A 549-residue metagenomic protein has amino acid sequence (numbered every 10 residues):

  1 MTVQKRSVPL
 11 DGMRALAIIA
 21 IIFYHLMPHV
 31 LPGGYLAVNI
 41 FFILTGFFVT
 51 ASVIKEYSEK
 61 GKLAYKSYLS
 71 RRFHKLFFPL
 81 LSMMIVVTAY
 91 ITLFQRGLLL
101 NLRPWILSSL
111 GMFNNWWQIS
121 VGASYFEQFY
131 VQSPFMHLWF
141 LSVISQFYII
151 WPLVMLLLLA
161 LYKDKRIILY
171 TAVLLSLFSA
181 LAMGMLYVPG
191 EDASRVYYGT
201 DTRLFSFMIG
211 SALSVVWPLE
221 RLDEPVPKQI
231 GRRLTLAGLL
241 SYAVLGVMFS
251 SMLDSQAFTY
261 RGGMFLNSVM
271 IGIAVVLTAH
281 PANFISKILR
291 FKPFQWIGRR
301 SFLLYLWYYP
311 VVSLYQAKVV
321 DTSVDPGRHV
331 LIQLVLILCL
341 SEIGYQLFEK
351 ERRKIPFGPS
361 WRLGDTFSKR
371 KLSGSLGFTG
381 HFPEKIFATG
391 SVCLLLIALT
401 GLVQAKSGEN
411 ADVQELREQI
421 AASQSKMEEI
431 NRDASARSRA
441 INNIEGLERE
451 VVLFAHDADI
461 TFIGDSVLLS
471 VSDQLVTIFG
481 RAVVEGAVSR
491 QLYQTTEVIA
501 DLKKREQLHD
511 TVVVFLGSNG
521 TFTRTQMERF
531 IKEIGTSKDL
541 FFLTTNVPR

Functional and structural regions predicted by a protein language model:
R6-L10, L16-I386, L396-T400: Hydrophobic membrane-embedded alpha-helices and membrane-water interface caps/short interhelical or interfacial loops
D11, A17, I460-G464: Short, hydrophobic/glycine-enriched beta-strand segments
I40, I478-R481, R529-K532: Glycine-rich, phosphate-binding/catalytic loops in enzymes
F42, S67, G111, T461-F462 (+3 more regions): Structural recognition of the beta-strand scaffold that forms the well-ordered cores of secreted hydrolase catalytic
I106, I478-F479, T536: Short, structured coil segments at secondary-structure junctions
G246-V247, D254-S255, E497-R549: Alpha-helical cap/lid subdomain in secreted, periplasmic, or secretory-pathway luminal O-acyl-processing enzymes
K350-K503, Q507-D510, T521, R549: Extracellular/periplasmic envelope-modification machinery, especially enzymes that add or remove acyl/ester groups on
